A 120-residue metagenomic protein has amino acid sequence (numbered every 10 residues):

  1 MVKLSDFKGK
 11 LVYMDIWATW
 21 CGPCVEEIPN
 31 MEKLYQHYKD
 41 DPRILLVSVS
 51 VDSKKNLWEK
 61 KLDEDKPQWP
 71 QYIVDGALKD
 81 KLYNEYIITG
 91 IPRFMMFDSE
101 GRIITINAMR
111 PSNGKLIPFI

Functional and structural regions predicted by a protein language model:
M1-S5, W69-P70, L116: N-terminal "domain-start" segment that seeds a small globular fold
K8-G9, Y13-K33: Conserved redox-active cysteine motifs that mediate thiol-disulfide chemistry, especially di-cysteine Cys-X(1-2)-Cys
G9-L11, D41-I44, K66-Q68, S99: Loop/turn elements at helix/coil->beta-strand transitions in domains of secreted/extracellular proteins
D15, L46-S50: Short beta-strand segments
W17, K54-N56, K60-L62: Long, His/Glu/Asp-enriched segments that create or flank divalent metal/ion-associated functional microenvironments
E59-E100: Short, internal strand/loop/helix patches that form the active-site neighborhood or redox-interaction surface
T89-R93, S99-I120: Non-catalytic, surface beta->alpha helical segment in thiol-disulfide oxidoreductase systems
